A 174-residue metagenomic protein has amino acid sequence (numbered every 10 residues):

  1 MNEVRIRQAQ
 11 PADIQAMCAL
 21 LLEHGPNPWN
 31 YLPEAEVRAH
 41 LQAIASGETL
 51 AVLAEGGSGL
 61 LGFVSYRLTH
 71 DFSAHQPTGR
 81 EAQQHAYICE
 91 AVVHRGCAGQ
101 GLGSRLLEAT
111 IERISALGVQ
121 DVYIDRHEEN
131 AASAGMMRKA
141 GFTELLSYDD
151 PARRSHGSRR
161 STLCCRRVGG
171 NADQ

Functional and structural regions predicted by a protein language model:
V4-A19: A short beta-loop-alpha structural element at the N-terminal edge of CoA-dependent acyl/N-acetyltransferase catalytic
N30-A51, S65: Active-site rim helix/loop that mediates acceptor-substrate recognition in acyltransferases
F63-E90, P151-S155: Conserved acyl-donor/pantetheine-binding loop and adjacent beta-alpha core of acyl/acetyltransferases and related
I88-A98, R126-H127: A short, internal acetyl-CoA/4′-phosphopantetheine-binding micro-motif in the GNAT/acyltransferase core
C97, G101-A109: Conserved acetyl-CoA pyrophosphate-binding loop and the N-cap/start of the following alpha-helix in GNAT-like
S104, E128-L146: Conserved active-site alpha-helix within GNAT-family acetyltransferase domains
I114-R126: Conserved GNAT acetyl-CoA-binding A-motif
D150-Q174: C-terminal "cap" of GNAT-fold acetyltransferases
